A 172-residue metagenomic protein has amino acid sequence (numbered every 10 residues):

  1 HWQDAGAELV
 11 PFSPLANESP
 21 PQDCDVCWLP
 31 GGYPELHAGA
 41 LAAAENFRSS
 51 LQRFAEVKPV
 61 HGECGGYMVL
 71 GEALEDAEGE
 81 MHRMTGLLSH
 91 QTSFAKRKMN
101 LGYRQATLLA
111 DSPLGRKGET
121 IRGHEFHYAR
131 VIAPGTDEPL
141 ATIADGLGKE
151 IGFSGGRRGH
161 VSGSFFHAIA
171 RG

Functional and structural regions predicted by a protein language model:
H1-R53, S89-N100, H127-G135, A170-G172: N-terminal beta1-alpha1 cap of cysteine-dependent amidohydrolase-like domains
D4, D23-D25, D76, D111 (+2 more regions): Acidic-enriched, low-complexity/disordered segments with a strong bias for Aspartate over Glutamate
V10-F12, V60-E63, S164: General beta-strand structural signal in soluble alpha/beta enzymes
P34-P113: Cysteine-nucleophile active-site neighborhood
S93-G172: Amide-donor transfer/coupling interface in amidating biosynthetic enzymes
